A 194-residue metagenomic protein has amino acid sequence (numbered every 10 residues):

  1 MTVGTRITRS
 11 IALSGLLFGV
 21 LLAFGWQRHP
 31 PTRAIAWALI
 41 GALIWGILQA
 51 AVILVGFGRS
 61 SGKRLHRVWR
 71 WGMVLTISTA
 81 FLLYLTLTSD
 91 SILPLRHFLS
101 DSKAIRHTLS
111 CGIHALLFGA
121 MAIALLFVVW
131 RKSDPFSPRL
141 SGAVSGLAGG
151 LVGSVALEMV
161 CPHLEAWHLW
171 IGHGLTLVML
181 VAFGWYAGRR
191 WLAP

Functional and structural regions predicted by a protein language model:
G4-R106: Selected alpha-helical membrane-embedding segments in polytopic membrane proteins
R6-G15, I113-H114, G142-L147: Select subsegments of transmembrane alpha-helices in polytopic membrane proteins, especially boundary-proximal
V20-F24, V52, G56, M121 (+5 more regions): Alpha-helical membrane-inserting segments
A36-L48, R106-F118, L169-V178: Alpha-helical transmembrane segments of polytopic membrane proteins
G58-R67, R131-L140, R189-P194: Membrane-helix interface "capping/anchor" motifs
L83-R139: Membrane-proximal helix-loop-helix units in multi-pass membrane proteins
L140-L157: Hydrophobic alpha-helical membrane segments
E158-H173: Extracellular/periplasmic helix-loop-helix junctions in multi-pass membrane proteins
